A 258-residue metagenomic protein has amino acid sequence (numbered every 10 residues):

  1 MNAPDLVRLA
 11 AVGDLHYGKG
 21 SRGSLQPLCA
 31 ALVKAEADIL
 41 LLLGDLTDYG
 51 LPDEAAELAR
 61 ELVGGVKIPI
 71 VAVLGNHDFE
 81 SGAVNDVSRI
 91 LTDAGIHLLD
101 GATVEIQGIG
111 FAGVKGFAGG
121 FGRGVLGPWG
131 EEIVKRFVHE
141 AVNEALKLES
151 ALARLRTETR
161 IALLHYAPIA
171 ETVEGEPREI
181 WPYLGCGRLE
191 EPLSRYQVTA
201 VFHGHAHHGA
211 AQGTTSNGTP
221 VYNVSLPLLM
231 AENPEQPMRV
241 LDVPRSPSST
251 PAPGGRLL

Functional and structural regions predicted by a protein language model:
M1-I68, F79-G82, V134, V138 (+3 more regions): N-terminal active-site segment of His-dependent metallophosphoesterases
N2-L6, E105, E174, E179 (+2 more regions): Binuclear metal-dependent phosphoesterase catalytic core
L6-H16, G108-G120, I161-L163, P220-L226: Active-site-proximal beta-strand elements of phosphoester/diester hydrolases
A11-G13, L40-D45, I70-N76, H97-G101 (+3 more regions): Active-site neighborhood of phospho(di)ester-bond hydrolases with catalytic His/Asp-centered motifs
S21-S24, G44-G64, L74, F79-A94 (+4 more regions): Metal-dependent catalytic neighborhoods of phosphoester/phosphodiester hydrolases
S81-G82, D86-A112, F117-G119: Hydrophobic alpha-helical segments and helix pairs
I109-T157, P182-G187, M238-P244: Binuclear metal-dependent hydrolase catalytic cores centered on His/Asp/Glu-rich metal-binding motifs
G127-E132, L155-Q197: Active-site-proximal segments of metal-dependent phosphoesterases and phosphodiesterases across multiple
